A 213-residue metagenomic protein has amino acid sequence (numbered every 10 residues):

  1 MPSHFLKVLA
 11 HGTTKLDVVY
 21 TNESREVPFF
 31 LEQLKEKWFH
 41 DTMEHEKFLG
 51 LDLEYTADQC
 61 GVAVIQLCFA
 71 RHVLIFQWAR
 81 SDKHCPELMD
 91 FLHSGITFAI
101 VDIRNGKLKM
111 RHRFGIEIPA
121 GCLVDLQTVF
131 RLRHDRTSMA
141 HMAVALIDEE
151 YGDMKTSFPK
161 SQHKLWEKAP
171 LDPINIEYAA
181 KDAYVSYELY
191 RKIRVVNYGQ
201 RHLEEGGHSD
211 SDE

Functional and structural regions predicted by a protein language model:
M1-L49, S81, L126, Y184 (+2 more regions): N-terminal accessory regions of nucleic-acid-interacting proteins
F48-C60: Short acidic, Gly/Ser-rich segments with clustered Asp/Glu that frequently serve as metal-coordination loops in enzyme
A57-V73: A short alpha/beta connector and helix-capping loop motif
H72-L92, I96: Nucleic-acid-processing active sites and adjacent nucleic-acid-binding tracks, predominantly divalent metal-dependent
T97-I103: Acidic beta-strand-to-loop metal/phosphate-binding motif
R113-L123: A short alpha->loop->secondary-structure connector
V124-D148: Short alpha-helix plus adjacent loop in nuclease-associated cores
V144-S211: Acidic, Mg2+-coordinating catalytic module of metal-dependent nucleases/exonucleases that use a two-metal-ion mechanism
